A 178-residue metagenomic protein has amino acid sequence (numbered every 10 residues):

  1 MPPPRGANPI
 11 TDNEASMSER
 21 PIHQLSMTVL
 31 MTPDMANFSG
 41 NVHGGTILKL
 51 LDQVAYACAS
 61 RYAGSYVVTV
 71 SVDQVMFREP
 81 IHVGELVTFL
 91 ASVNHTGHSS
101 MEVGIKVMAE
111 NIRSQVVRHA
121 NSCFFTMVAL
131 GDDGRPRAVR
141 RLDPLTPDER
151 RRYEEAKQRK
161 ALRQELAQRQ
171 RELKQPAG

Functional and structural regions predicted by a protein language model:
M1-A15: N-terminal amphipathic/basic-hydrophobic helices that include classical n-h-c signal peptides and signal-anchor
E14-A15, I22-S26, H82-V83, N94-G178: HotDog/MaoC-like acyl-thioester-processing domains
M17-E19, I47: Short secondary-structure boundary/capping segments within folded domains
E19-Q24, V42, Q53-T96, S100-M101 (+1 more regions): Hydrophobic beta-strand-centered segment that forms part of the acyl-chain substrate-binding groove
V29-L30, D52: Amphipathic, well-packed alpha-helical segments that form the structural scaffold of globular domains
L30-A36: A short small-residue
A36-K49: A conserved, well-ordered hydrophobic junction motif at loop->secondary-structure transitions
